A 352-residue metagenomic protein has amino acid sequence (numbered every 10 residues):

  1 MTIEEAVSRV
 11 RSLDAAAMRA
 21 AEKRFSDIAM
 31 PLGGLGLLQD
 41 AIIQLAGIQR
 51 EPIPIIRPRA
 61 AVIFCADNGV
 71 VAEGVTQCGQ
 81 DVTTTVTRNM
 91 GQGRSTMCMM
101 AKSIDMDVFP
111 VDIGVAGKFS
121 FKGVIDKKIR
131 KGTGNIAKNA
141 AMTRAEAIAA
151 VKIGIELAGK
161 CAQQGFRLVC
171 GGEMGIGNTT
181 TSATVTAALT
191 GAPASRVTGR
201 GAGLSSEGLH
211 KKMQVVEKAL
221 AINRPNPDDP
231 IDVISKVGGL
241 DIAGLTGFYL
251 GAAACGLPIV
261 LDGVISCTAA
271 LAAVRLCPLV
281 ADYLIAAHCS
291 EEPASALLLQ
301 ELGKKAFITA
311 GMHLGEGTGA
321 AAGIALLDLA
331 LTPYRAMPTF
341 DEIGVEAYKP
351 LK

Functional and structural regions predicted by a protein language model:
M1-K352: N-terminal loops that bind phosphate or other acidic moieties and the adjacent beta-alpha structural core
